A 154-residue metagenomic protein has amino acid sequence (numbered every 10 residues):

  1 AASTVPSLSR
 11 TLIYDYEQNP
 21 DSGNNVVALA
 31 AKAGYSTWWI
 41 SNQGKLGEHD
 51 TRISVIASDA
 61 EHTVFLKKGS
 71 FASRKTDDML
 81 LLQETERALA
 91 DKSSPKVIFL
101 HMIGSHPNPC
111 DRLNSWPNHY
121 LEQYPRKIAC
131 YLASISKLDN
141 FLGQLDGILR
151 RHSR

Functional and structural regions predicted by a protein language model:
A1-N118: Active-site-proximal alpha/beta segments of enzymes that process anionic O-linked groups
F71-K75, K127-S136: Short acidic-aromatic active-site loops that bind/stabilize oxyanions
L113-L132: A solvent-exposed, charged loop/short amphipathic helix patch at secondary-structure junctions
A133-R154: Metal-dependent active-site segment of extracytoplasmic phospho-/sulfohydrolases and closely related
